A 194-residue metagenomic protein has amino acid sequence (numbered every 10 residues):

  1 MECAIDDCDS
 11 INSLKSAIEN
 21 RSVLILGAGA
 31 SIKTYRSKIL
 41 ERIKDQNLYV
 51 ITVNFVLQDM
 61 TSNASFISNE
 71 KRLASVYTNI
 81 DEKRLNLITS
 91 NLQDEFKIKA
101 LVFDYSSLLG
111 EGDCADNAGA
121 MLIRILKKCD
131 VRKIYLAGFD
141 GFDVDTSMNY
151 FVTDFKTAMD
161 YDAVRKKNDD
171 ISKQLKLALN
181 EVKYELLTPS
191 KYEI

Functional and structural regions predicted by a protein language model:
M1-I194: Metal-ion/cofactor- or nucleotide/acyl-coenzyme-handling active-site neighborhoods
